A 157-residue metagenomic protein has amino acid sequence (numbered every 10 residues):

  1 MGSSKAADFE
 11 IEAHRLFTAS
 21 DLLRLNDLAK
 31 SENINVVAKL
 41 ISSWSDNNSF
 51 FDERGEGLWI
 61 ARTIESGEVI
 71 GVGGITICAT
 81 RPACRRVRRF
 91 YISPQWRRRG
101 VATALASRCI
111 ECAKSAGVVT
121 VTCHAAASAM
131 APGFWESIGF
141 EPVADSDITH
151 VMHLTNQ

Functional and structural regions predicted by a protein language model:
G2-A83, R88, C112, D145-S146: Acetyl-CoA-dependent GNAT
A79, Y91-P94, A127: Structured beta->alpha junctions
T80-R81, A104-T120: Conserved acyl-CoA
I92, R98-E111, S137: Conserved acetyl-CoA-binding loop-helix of GNAT-fold acetyltransferases
R97, T122-P132, I148: Conserved beta-strand-loop-alpha-helix junction that forms the acyl-donor binding cleft
E136-S146: Conserved acetyl-CoA-binding loop of GNAT-fold acetyltransferases
V151-Q157: Short beta-strand-to-coil "C-cap" segments at the C-terminal boundary of structured domains/repeats, marking
